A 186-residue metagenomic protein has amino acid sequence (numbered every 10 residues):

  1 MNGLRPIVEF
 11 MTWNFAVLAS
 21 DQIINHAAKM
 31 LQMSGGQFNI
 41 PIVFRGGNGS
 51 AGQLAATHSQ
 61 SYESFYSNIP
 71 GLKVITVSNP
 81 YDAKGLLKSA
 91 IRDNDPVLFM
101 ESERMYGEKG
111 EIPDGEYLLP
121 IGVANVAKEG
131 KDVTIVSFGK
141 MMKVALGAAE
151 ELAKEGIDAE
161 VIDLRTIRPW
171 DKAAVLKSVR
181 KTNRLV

Functional and structural regions predicted by a protein language model:
M1-T134, M141-V144, A159: Conserved thiamine diphosphate
V133-V136, V186: Conserved beta-strand elements of the Class I
E150, E155-V179: Generic long, charged, amphipathic alpha-helical segments
T182: An anion/phosphate-binding loop that grips the pyrophosphate of nucleotide cofactors and donors
